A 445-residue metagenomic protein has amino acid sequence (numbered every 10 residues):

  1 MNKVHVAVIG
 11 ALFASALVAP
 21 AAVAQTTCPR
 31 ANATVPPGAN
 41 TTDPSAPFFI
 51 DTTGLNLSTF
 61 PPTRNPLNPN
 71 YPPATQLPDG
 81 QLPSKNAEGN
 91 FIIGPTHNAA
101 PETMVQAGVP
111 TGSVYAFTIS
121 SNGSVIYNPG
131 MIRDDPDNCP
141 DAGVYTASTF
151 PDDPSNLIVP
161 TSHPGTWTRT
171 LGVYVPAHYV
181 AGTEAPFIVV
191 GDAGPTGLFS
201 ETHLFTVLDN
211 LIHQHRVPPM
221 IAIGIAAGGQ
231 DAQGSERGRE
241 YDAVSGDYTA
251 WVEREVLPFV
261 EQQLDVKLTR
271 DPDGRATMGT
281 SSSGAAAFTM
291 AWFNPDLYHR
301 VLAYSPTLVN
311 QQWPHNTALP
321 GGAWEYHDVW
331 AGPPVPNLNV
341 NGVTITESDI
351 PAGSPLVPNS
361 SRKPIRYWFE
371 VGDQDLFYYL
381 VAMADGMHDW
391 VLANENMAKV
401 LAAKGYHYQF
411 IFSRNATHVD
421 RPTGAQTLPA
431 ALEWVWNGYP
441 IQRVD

Functional and structural regions predicted by a protein language model:
M1-I9: Bacterial N-terminal signal peptides that target proteins for export
G10-S15, E370-Q374: Compositionally biased, intrinsically disordered low-complexity regions
S15-V23: C-terminal segment of classical bacterial N-terminal signal peptides
A16, A31-A33: Short terminal targeting/anchoring segments and short Lys/Arg-rich nucleic-acid-contact patches
P29, P36-N40, S45-N56, P62-T63 (+2 more regions): Non-catalytic cap/lid and distal C-terminal segments of serine-dependent acyl enzymes
